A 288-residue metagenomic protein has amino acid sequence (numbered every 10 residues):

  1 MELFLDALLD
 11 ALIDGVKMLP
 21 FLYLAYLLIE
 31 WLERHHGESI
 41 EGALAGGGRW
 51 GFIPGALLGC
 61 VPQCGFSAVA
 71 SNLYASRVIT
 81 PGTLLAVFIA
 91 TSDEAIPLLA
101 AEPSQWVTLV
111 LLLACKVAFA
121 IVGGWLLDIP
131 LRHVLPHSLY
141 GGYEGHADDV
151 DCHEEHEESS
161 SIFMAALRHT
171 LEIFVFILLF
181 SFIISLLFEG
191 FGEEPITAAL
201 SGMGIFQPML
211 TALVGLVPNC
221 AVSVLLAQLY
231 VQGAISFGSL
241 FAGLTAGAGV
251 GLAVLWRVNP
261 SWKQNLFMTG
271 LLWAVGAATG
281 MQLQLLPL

Functional and structural regions predicted by a protein language model:
M1-W31, L111-P208, T269-L288: Selected transmembrane alpha-helices and immediately adjacent juxtamembrane segments of polytopic inner-membrane
L9, W50-G55, M164, F206-T211 (+1 more regions): Short alpha-helical transmembrane interface motifs in multi-pass membrane proteins
L28-P54, I196-S201: Membrane-embedded helical hairpins/re-entrant loop segments and their flanking transmembrane helices within multi-pass
H36, V254-A274: Interfacial loop-to-transmembrane junctions
A45-G46, T83-F88, L266-L271: Cytoplasmic-side transmembrane-helix entry/capping segments in multi-pass membrane proteins
L58-L113, F188-N259: Membrane-interfacial helix-loop connectors
R132-H137, V217-A221, P260-W262, L288: A cytosolic-side transmembrane-helix exit/cap motif
